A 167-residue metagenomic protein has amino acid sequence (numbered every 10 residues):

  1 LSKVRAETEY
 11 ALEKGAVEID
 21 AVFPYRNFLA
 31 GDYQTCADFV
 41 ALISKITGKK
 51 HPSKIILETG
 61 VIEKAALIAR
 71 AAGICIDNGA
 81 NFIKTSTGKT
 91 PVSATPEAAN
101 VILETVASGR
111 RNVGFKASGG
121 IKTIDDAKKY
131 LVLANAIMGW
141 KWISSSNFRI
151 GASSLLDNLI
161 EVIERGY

Functional and structural regions predicted by a protein language model:
L1-F115, I124-S153, E161-Y167: Alpha/beta enzyme core
S118: Terminal helix/beta-alpha structural elements that buttress the NAD(P)+-binding lobe
I121: Short donor-sugar binding/catalytic loops of nucleotide-sugar-dependent glycosyltransferases, especially enzymes
N158: N-terminal beta-loop-helix "entrance" segment that forms/cooperates in small-molecule cofactor or anionic ligand
